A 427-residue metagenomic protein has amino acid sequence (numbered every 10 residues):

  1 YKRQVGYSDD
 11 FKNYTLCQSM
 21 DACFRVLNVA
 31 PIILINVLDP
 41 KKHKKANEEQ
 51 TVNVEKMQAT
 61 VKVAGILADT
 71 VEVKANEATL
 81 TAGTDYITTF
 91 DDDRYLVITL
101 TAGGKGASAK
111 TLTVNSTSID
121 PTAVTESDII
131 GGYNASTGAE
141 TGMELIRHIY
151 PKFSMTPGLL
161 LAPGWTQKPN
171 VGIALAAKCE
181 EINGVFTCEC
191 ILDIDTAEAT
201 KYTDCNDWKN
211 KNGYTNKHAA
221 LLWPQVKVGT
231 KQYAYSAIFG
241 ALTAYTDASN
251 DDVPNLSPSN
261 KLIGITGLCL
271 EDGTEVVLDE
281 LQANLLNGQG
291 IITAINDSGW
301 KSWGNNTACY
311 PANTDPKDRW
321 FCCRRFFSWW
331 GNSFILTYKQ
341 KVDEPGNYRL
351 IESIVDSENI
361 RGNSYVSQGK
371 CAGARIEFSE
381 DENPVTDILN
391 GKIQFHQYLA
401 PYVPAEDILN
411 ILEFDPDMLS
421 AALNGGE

Functional and structural regions predicted by a protein language model:
K2-E427: Surface-exposed assembly/interface segments
